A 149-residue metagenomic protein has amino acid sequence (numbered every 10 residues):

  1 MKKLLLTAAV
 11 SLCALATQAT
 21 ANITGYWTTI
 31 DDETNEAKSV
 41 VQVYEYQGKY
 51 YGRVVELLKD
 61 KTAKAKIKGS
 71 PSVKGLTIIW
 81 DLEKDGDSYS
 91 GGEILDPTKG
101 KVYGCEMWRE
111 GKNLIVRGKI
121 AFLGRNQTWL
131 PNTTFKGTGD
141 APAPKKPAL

Functional and structural regions predicted by a protein language model:
L4-L15: Sec-dependent N-terminal signal peptides
A16-G25: N-terminal helix-cap/turn-to-beta initiation motif at the start of protein domains
A21-N22, E36, L123-G124: Short coil-to-beta-strand transition motifs
T28-Y103: Central antiparallel beta-sheet cores of small beta-barrel/beta-sandwich binding domains
E45, L58, W108-G111, L130-F135: A short, sequence-level motif marking secondary-structure junctions
S90-E93, K99-K119, G124-T128: Surface-exposed interaction patches
I120-L149: Edge beta-strand at a domain terminus
